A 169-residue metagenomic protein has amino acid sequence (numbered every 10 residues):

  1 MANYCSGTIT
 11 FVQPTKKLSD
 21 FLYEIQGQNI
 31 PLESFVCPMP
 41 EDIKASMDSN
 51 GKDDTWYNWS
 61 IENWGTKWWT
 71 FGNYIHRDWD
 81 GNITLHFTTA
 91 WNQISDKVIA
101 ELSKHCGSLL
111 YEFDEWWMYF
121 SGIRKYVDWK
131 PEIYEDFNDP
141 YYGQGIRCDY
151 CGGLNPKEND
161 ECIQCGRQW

Functional and structural regions predicted by a protein language model:
M1-R147, L154: Long, contiguous binding/interaction regions
C148-C151, C162-C165: Short cysteine-rich clusters marking metal-coordination/redox-active sites
N155, W169: Cys/His-rich microdomains that often coordinate metals
P156-E161: Short Cys/His-rich "knuckle" micro-motifs
